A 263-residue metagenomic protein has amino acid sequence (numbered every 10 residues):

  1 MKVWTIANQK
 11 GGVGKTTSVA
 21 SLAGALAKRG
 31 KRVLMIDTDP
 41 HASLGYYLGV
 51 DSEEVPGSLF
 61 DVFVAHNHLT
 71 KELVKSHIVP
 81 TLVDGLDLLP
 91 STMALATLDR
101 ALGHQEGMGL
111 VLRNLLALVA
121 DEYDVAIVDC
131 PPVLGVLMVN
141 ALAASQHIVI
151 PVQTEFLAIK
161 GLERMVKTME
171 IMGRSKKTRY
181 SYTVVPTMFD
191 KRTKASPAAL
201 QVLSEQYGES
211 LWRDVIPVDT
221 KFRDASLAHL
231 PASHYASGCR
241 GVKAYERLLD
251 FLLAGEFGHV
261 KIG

Functional and structural regions predicted by a protein language model:
M1-G263: P-loop NTP-binding core
